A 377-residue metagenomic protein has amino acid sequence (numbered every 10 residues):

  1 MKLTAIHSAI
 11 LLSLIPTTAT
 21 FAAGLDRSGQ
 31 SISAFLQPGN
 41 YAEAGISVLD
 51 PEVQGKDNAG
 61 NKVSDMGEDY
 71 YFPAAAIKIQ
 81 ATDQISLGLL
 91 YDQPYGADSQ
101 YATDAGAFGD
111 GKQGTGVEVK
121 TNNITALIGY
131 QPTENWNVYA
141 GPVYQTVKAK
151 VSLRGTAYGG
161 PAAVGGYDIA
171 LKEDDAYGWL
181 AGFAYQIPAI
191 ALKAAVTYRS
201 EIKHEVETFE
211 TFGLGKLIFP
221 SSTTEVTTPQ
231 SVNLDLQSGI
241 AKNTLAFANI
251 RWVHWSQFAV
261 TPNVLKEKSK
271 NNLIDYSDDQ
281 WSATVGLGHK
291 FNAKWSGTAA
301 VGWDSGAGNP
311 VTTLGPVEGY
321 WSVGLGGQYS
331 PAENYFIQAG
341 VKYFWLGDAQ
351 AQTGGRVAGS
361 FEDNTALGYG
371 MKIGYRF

Functional and structural regions predicted by a protein language model:
K2-A102: N-terminal, post-signal peptide beta-strand-biased segments of exported outer-membrane/organellar beta-barrel and other
A23-L25, Q54-N61, Y71-F72, A81-F377: Outer-membrane beta-barrel porins/channels
